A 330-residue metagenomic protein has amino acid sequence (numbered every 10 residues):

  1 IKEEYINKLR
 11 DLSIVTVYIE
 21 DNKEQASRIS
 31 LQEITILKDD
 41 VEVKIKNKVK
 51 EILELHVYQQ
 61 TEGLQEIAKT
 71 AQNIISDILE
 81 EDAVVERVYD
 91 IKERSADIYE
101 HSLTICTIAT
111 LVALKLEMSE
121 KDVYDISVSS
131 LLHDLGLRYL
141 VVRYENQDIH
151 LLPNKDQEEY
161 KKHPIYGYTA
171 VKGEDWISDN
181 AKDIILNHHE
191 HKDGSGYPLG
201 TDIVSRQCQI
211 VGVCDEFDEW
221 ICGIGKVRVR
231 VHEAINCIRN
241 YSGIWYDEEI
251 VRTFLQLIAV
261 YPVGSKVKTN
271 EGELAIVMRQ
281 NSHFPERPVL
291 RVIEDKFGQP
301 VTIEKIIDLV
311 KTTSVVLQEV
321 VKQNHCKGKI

Functional and structural regions predicted by a protein language model:
I1-Y58, E62-Q65, K226-I330: Terminal helices and disordered tails flanking the catalytic cores of nucleotide-processing hydrolases
Y5, Y18, Y89-K92, Y144 (+6 more regions): Solvent-exposed, flexible loop/coil residues
E24-K161, K172-D175: Acidic/His-rich, divalent-metal-binding segments that scaffold phosphate/diphosphate chemistry
I91-E93, N146-K155, I185, S205-C208 (+2 more regions): Short alpha-helical linear motifs
I105, I126-Y139, Q157-F254, V260-P262 (+2 more regions): Alpha-helical scaffolding flanking metal-ion-dependent phosphate/phosphodiester catalytic sites
